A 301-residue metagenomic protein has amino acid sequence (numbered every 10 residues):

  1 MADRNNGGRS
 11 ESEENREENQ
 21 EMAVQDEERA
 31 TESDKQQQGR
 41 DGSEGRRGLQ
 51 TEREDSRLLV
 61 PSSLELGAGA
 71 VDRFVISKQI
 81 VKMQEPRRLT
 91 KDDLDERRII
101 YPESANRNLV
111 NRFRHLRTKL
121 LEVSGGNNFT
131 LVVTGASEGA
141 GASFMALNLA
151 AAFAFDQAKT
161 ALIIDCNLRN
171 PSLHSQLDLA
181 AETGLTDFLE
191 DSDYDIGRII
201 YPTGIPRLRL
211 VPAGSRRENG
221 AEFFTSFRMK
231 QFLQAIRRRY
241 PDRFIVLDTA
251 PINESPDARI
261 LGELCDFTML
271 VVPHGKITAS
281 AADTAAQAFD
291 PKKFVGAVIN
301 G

Functional and structural regions predicted by a protein language model:
M1-G301: P-loop NTP-binding module
